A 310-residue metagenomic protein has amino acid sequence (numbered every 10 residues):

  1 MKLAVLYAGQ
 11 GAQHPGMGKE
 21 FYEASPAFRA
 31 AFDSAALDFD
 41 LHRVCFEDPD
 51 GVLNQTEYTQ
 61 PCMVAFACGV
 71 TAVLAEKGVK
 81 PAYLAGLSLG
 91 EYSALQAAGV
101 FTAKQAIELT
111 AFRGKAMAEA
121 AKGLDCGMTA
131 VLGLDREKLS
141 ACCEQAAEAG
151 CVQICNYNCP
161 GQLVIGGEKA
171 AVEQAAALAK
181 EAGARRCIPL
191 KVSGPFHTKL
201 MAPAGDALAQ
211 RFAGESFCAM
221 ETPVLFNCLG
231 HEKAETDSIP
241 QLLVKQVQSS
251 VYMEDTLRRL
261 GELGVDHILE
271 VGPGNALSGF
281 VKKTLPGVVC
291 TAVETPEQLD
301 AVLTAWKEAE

Functional and structural regions predicted by a protein language model:
M1-L139, L190, H267-E297: FabD-like malonyl-/acyl-CoA
Q10-A12, L37-H42, A98-Q248: Alpha/beta catalytic cores of group-transfer enzymes, especially the acyltransferase/condensing modules of polyketide
A75, K180, R258-G264: Non-catalytic positions within long, well-ordered alpha-helices that form the structural scaffold/packing of enzyme
F101-T102, G205-L208, P286-V288, K307-E310: Short, hinge-like loop/turn segments at secondary-structure boundaries
L229, V289-E310: Short, flexible loop segments at boundaries between secondary-structure elements
Y252-M253: Amphipathic coiled-coil/heptad-repeat helices and related helical stalk/stem segments that mediate oligomerization
